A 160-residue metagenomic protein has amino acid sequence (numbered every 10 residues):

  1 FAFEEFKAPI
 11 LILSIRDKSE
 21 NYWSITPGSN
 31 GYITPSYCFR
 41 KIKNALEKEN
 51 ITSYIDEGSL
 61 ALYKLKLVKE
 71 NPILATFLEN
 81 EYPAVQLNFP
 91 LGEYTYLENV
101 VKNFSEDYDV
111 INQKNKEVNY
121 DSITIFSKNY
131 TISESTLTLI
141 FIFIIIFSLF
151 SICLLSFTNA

Functional and structural regions predicted by a protein language model:
F1-I125: Soluble extramembrane regions of membrane proteins in the secretory/endomembrane system
V118-F141: Soluble metallo-hydrolase cores and metallopeptidase-like ectodomains found primarily in the secretory/periplasmic
S135-A160: Alpha-helical transmembrane segments of integral membrane proteins
